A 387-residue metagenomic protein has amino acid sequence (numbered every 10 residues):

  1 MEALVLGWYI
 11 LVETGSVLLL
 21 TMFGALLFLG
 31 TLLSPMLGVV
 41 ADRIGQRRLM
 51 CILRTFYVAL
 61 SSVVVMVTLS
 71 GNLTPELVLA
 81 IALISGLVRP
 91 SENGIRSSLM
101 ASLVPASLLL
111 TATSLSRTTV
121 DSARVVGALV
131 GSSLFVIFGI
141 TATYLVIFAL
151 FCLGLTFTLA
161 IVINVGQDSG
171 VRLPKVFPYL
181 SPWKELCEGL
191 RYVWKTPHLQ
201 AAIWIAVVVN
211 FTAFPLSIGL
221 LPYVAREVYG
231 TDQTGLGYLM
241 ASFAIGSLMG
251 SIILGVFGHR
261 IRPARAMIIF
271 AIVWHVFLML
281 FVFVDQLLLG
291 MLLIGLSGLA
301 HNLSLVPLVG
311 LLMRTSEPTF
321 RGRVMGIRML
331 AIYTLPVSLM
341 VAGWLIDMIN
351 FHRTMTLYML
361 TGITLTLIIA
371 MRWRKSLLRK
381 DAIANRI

Functional and structural regions predicted by a protein language model:
M1-A3, L26-V39, G45-L60, L77-F135 (+4 more regions): Substrate-agnostic recognition of the 12-TM MFS/MFS-like secondary transporter fold
M1-Y9, K195-F214, G295: Pair of pore-lining "gating" transmembrane helices in MFS-fold secondary transporters
L4-V17, G219-Q233: Short amphipathic helix-loop junctions that connect adjacent transmembrane helices in Major Facilitator Superfamily/SLC
G7-E13, V64-S70, V126-I147, E227-V228 (+1 more regions): Transmembrane alpha-helix termini and helix-breaking/packing motifs in multi-pass membrane transporters
V17, T21, P75-L83, I203-W204 (+1 more regions): The feature captures the transmembrane alpha-helix scaffold of multi-pass secondary transporters
T21-F23, M36, R47-L49, L53-A59 (+6 more regions): C-terminal transmembrane bundle of multi-pass solute transporters/carriers
P75-G86, T111-V171, A241, I245 (+1 more regions): Hydrophobic alpha-helical transmembrane segments
N164-I203, I387: Juxtamembrane intracellular "pre-TM" segments in multi-pass secondary transporters
